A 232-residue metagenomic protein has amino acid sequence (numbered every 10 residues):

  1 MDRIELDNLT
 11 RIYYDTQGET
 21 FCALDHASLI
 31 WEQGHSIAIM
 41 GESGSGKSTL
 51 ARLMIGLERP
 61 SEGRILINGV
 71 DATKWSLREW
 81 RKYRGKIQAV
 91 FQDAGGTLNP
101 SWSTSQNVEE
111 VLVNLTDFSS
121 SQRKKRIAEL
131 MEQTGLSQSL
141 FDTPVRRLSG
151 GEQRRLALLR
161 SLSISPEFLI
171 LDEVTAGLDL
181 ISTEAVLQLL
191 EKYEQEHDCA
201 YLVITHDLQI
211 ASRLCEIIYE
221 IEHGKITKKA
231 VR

Functional and structural regions predicted by a protein language model:
M40-E42: The feature captures the beta-strand-to-loop junction immediately N-terminal to the Walker
I55: Helix-to-loop junction immediately C-terminal to a conserved catalytic motif
G63-D71: Conserved ABC transporter NBD signature motif
A72-Q88, Q106, N114: ABC ATPase NBD coupling module
Q122-S139: Conserved ABC ATPase "signature" region
P144-L148, E152: Conserved ABC ATPase signature
L169-D172: Catalytic Walker B motif of ABC-type/P-loop ATPase nucleotide-binding domains
